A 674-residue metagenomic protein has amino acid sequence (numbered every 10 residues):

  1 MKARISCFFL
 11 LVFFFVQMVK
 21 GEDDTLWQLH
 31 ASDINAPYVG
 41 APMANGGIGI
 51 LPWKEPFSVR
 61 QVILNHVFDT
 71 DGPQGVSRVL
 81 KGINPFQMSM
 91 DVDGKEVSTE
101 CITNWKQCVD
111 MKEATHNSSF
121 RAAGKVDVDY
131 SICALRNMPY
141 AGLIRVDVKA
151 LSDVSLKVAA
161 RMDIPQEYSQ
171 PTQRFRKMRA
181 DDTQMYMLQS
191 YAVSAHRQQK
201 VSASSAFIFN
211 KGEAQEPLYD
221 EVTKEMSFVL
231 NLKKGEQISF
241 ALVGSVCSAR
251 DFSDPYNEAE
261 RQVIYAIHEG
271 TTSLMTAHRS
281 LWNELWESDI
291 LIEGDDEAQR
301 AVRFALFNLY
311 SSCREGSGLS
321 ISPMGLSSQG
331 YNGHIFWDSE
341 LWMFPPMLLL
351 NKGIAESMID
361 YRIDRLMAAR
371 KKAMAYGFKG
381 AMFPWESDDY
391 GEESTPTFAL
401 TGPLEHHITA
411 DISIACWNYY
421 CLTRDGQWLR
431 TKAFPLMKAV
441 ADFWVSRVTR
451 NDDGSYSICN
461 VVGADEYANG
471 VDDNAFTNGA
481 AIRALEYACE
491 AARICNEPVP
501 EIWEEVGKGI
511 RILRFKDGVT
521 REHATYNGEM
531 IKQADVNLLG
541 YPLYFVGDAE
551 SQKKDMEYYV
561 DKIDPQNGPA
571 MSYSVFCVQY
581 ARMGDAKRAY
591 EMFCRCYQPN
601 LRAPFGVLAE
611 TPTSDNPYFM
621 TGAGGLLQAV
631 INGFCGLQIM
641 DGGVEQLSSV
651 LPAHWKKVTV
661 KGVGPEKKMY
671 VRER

Functional and structural regions predicted by a protein language model:
M1-E22: Bacterial Sec-dependent N-terminal signal peptides
G21-M43, G47-W53, F57-Y331: Acidic/polar, glycine-enriched structural segments that form the non-catalytic walls/loops of the carbohydrate-binding
N35-V67, W342, S394, R450 (+4 more regions): C-terminal capping/lid segments that line or modulate ligand- or cofactor-binding pockets
I50, K54-P56, A150-V154, Q166 (+12 more regions): A generic secondary-structure signal for well-formed alpha-helical elements
C313-S327, G353-I414, Y420, Q427-T431 (+5 more regions): Helix-terminus loop motifs that line ligand-binding clefts
I335-L366, I414, C421, T431 (+2 more regions): Active-site core of glycosidic bond-cleaving carbohydrate-active enzymes
C416-Y419, R424-F434, D452-G463, Y467 (+1 more regions): Active-site neighborhood of glycoside hydrolase catalytic domains
M437: Conserved functional hotspot residues or short segments at active or partner-binding sites across diverse domains
